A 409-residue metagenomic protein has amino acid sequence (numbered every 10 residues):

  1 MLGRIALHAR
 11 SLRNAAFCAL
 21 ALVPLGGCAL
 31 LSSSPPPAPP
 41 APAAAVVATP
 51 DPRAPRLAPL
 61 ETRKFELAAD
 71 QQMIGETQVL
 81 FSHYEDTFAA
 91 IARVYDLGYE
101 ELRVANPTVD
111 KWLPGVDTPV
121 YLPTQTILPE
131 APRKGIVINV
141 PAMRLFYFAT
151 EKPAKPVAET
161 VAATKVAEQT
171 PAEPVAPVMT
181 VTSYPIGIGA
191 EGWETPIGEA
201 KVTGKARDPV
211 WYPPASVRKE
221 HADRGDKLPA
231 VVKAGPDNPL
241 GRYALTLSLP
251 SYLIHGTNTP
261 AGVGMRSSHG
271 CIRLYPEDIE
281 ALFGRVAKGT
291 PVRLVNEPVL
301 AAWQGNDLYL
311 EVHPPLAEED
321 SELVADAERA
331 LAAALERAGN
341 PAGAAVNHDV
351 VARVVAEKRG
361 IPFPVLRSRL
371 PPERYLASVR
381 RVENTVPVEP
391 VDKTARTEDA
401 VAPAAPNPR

Functional and structural regions predicted by a protein language model:
G3-A16: Bacterial N-terminal signal peptides that target proteins for export
G26-G27: C-terminal motif of bacterial Sec signal peptides marking the signal peptidase cleavage site
L31-S32, Y84-W112, T180: LysM (lysin motif) carbohydrate-binding repeats in extracellular/periplasmic proteins that recognize
P35-D70: Post-signal peptide N-terminal segment of mature Sec-exported envelope proteins
E61-D96: Primarily a LysM-type cell-wall glycan-binding module
E85, G115-V120, G289-V292: Loop/turn positions that initiate beta-strands
P129-N258, A281-G284, V312-H313, S321 (+1 more regions): Gly/Pro-biased beta-strand-loop elements
F283-E328: N-terminal targeting pre-sequences for secretion and organelle import
